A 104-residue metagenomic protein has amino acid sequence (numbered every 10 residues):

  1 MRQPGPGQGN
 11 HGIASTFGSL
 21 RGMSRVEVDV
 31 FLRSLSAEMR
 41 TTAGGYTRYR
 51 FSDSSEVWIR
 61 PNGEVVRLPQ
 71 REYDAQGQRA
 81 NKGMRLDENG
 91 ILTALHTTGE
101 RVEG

Functional and structural regions predicted by a protein language model:
M1-G104: Catalytic toxin/effector domains delivered as secreted proteins or via bacterial secretion systems
